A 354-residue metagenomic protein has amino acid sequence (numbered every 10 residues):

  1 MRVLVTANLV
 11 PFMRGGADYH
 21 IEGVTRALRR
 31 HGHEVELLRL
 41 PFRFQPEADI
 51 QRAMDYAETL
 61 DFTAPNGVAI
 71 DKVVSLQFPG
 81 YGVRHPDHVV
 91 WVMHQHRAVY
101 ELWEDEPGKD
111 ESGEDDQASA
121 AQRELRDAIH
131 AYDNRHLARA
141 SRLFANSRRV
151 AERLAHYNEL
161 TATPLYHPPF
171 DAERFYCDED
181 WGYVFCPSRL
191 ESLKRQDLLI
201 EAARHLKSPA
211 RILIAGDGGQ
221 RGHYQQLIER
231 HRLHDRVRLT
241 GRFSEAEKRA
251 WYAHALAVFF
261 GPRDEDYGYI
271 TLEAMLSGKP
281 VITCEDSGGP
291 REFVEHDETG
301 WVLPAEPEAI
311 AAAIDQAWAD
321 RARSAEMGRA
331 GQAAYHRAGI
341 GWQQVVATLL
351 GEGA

Functional and structural regions predicted by a protein language model:
G113-L143: Membrane-proximal helix-turn-helix segments that form the acceptor-binding/catalytic region of lipid-linked
P169, Y176-K194, I200-H205, L213: Conserved donor-binding/catalytic core segment of Leloir-type glycosyltransferases
Q225-F243: Nucleotide-activated donor-binding/catalytic signature segment of Leloir-type glycosyltransferases, i.e., the conserved
R242, A250-A255, A274: Short alpha-helical donor nucleotide-sugar binding micro-motif in glycosyltransferases
R263: Aromatic "clamp/platform" in nucleotide-sugar-dependent glycosyltransferases that forms part of the donor/acceptor
P280-C284: Short hydrophobic beta-strand element within catalytic cores of glycosyltransferases and related nucleotide-activated
E295-D297, W301-E308, Q316-R321: Conserved acidic donor-binding segment of nucleotide-sugar-dependent glycosyltransferases
Q316, R323-A338, Q344: A short, well-ordered alpha-helix in the C-terminal region of glycosyltransferases
